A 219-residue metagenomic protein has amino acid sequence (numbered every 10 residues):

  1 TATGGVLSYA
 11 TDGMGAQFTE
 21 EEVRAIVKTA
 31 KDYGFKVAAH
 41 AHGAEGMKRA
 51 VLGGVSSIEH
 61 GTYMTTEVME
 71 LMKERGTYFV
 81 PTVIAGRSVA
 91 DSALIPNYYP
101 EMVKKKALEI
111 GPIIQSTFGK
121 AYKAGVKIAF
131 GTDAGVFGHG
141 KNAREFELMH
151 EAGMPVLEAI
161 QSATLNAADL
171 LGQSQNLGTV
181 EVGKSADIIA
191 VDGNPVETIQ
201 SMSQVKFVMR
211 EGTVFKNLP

Functional and structural regions predicted by a protein language model:
T1, G5-F79, L108-I128, Q175: Histidine/acidic residue-rich metal-binding segments in metalloenzymes
T3, V83-G86, A134-V136: Short glycine-enriched loops at secondary-structure junctions
K28, D32-K36, N97-P195: His/Asp/Glu-enriched, well-ordered alpha-helical/loop segment that forms or immediately abuts the divalent-metal
T66-K73, V89-A93, Q200, L218-P219: Short, charged, surface-exposed secondary-structure boundary motifs
Y78, T82, R87-K105: Active-site loop ensemble at the mouth of alpha/beta enzyme cores that anchors a bound cofactor
V208: Short aromatic-centered micro-motifs
